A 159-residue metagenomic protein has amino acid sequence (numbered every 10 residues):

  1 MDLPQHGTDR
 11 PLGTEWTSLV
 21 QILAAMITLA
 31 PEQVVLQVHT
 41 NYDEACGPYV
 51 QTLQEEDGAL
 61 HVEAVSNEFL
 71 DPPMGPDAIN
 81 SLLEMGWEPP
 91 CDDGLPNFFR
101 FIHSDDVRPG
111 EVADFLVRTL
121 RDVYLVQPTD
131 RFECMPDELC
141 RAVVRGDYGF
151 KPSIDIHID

Functional and structural regions predicted by a protein language model:
M1, T40-V107, L125, D137 (+1 more regions): Intrinsically disordered, low-complexity regulatory segments enriched in Ser/Thr/Pro and charged residues
M1-E15, P90-D159: Acidic, proline/glycine-rich low-complexity IDRs
M1-H61: Long, contiguous N-terminal structural blocks used for assembly/anchoring
S18-I22, D77-S81, E111: Exposed alpha-helical structural elements
I22-P31, L82, G86, L116-Y124: Hydrophobic, Leu/Ile/Phe/Ala-enriched alpha-helical segments that form helix-helix packing faces
